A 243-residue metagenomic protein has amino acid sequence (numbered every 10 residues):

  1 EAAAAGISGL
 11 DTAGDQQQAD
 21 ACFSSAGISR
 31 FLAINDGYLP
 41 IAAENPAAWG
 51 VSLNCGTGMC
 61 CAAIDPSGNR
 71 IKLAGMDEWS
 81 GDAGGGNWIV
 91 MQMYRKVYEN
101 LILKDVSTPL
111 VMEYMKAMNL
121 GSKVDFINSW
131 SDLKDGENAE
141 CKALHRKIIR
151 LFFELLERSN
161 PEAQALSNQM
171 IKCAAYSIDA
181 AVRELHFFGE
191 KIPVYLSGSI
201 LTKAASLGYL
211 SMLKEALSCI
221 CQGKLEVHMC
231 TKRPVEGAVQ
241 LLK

Functional and structural regions predicted by a protein language model:
E1-A4: Conserved phosphate-binding loops in N-terminal lobes of ATP-dependent enzymes of the actin/Hsp70/sugar-kinase
G6, I34, Y195-S197: Solvent-exposed beta-strand sheet faces enriched in polar/charged residues
G6-S8, A42, S199: Acidic/polar N-terminal loop/beta-strand segments that form early-domain functional surfaces
G6-T12, R158, A165: N-terminal loops that bind phosphate or other acidic moieties and the adjacent beta-alpha structural core
L10-S107: Phosphate-binding/catalytic loop of phosphoryl-transfer enzymes
A21-A26, E44-V51, Y94-K243: ATP-binding/phosphotransfer module of carbohydrate and carboxylate kinases, centering on a glycine-rich
